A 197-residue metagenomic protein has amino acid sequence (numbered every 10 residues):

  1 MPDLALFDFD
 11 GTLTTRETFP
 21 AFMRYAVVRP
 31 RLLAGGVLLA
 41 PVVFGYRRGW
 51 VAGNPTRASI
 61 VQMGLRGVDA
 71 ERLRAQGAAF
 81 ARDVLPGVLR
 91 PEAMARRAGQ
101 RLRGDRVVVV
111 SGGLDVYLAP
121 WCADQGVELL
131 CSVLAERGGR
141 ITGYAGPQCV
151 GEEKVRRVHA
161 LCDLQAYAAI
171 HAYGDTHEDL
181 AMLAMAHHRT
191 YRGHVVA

Functional and structural regions predicted by a protein language model:
M1-G49: Active-site neighborhood of HAD-like aspartate-dependent phosphohydrolases
P2, A75, R82-A197: C-terminal cap/substrate-recognition subdomain and adjoining C-terminal extension of metal-dependent phosphatase-like
E17, V68, E153: Conserved active-site and cofactor/substrate-binding residues in soluble primary-metabolism enzymes
F19-P20, R57, V155: A general structural signal for well-ordered alpha-helical segments in protein cores
V28, L32-L33, F44-Y46, E71-R72 (+3 more regions): Short, flexible segments with low predicted structural confidence
G35-G36, V42, N54, E92-R96: Juxtamembrane/interface motifs at transmembrane-helix termini
F44-Y46, N54-A70, Q125, L129-V133: Short, compositionally biased "basic patch" segments
T56-E92: Metal-dependent phosphoesterase signature
